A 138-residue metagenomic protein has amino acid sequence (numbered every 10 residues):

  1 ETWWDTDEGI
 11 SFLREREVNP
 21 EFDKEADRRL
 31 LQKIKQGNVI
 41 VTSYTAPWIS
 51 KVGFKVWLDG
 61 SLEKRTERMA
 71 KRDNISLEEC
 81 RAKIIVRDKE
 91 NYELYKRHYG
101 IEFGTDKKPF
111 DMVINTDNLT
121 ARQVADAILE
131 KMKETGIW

Functional and structural regions predicted by a protein language model:
E1-S50, I75: ATP-dependent small-molecule kinase phosphotransfer cores that center on conserved nucleotide phosphate-binding segments
D27-K35, T66, Y92-F103, E134: Active-site cofactor/cluster-binding pocket
V39, K55-W57, V113-I114: Short, well-ordered beta-strand core segments
Y44-P47, S61, L119: Short glycine-rich anion-binding loops that position phosphate/pyrophosphate groups of nucleotides and phosphorylated
A46-G53, T105-K108: Short loop/helix-cap segments at secondary-structure boundaries that form the rim of catalytic
V52-R87: Conserved phosphate-donor/acceptor-positioning beta-strand/loop module used by diverse small-molecule
L77-A127: Small-molecule kinase domains that catalyze NTP-dependent phosphoryl transfer to phosphate-bearing small molecules
A127-W138: C-terminal alpha-helix
